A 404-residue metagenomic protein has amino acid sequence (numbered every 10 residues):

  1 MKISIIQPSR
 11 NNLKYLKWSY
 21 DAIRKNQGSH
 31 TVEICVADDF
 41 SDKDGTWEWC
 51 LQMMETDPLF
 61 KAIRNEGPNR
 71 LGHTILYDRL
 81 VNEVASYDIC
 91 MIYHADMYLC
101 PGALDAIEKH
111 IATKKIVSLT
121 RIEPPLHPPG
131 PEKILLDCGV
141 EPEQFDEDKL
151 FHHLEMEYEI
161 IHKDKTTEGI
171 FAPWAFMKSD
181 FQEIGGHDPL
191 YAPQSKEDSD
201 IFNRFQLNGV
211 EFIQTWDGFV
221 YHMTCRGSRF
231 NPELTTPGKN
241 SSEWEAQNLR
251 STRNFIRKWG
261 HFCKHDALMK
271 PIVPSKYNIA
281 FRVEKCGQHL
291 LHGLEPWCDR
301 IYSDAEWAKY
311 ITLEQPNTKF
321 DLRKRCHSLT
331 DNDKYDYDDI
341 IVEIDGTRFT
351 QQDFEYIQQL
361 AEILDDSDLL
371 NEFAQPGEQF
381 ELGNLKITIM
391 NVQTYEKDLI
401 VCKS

Functional and structural regions predicted by a protein language model:
I3-S19, N26-Q27, A37-D39, H110 (+1 more regions): A conserved hydrophobic helix/loop-capping motif in glycosyltransferases and polysaccharide synthases
D21-T31, G293-R300: Short, acidic, metal-binding catalytic loop of nucleotide-sugar glycosyltransferases
V36-W49, A305-I311: A conserved acidic beta->alpha catalytic loop
E66-V84: Glycine-rich, basic loop-to-helix element that forms the pyrophosphate-binding segment of sugar-nucleotide handling
D78-I89, T330-D339: Active-site nucleotide-sugar/metal-binding loop of Leloir-type enzymes
Y87-Y98, D338-T347: Short beta-strand-to-loop acidic/aromatic patch adjacent to the donor-nucleotide binding site
I116-T166, A172-A175, E211-F212, S228-Y310 (+2 more regions): C-terminal, non-catalytic tails of nucleotide-sugar-dependent glycosyltransferases
E168-G185, Y191-F219, T224: A short, conserved alpha-helix in the catalytic core of glycosyltransferases
